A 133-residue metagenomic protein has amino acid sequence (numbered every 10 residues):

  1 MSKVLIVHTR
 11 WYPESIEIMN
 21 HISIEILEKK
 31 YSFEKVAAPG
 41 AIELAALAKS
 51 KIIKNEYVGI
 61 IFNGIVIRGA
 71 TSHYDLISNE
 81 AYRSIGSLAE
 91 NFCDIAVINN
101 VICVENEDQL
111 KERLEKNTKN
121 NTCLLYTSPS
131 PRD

Functional and structural regions predicted by a protein language model:
L5-S32: Glycine-rich phosphate/diphosphate-binding loop of Rossmann-like nucleotide-binding domains
R10-W11, I65-V66, V101-N106: Short, ordered loop/turn segments at secondary-structure junctions
K30-I53: Active-site rim loops that border cofactor/substrate pockets in soluble metabolic enzymes
L47-I85, A89: Glycine-rich phosphate-binding loop
F92-Q109: Mobile beta-alpha loop/short-helix "lid" or hinge segments that flank ligand
V104-T122: Phosphate-binding/catalytic loops
Y126-D133: Conserved small/polar residues in nucleotide/adenosyl-binding loops
